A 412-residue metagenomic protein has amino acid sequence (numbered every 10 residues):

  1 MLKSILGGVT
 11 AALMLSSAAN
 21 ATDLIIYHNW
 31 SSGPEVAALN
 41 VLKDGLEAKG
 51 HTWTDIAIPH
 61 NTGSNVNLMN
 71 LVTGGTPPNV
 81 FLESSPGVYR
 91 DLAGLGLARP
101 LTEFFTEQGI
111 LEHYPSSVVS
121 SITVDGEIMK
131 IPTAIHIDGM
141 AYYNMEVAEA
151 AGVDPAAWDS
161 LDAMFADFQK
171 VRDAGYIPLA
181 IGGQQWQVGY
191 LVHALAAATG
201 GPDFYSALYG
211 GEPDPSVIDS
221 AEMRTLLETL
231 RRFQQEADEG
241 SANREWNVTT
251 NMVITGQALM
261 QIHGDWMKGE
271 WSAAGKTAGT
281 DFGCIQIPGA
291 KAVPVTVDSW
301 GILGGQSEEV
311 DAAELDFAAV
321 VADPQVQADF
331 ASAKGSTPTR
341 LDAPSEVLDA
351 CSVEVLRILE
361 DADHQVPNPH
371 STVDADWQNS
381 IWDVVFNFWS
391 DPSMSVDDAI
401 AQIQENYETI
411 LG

Functional and structural regions predicted by a protein language model:
G8, A19-R90, G94-L95, A242 (+3 more regions): Conserved N-terminal structural module of periplasmic/extracytoplasmic solute-binding proteins
T22, D44, A48-K49, E149 (+3 more regions): Extracytoplasmic/periplasmic substrate-recognition and gating elements
N29, A194-A197, E228-V310: Extracytoplasmic/periplasmic substrate-binding proteins
G45-A48, T73, E149, D363-G412: Conserved C-terminal helix/tail region of periplasmic/extracytoplasmic solute-binding proteins
S84-G139, L191, G279-D281, A350: Hinge/lid segment of periplasmic solute-binding proteins
I128-T133, F165-E212, A258: Extracytoplasmic/periplasmic solute-binding protein
A166-F168, G210-A242: Glycine-centered hinge/linker elements that transmit conformational signals in sensory and ligand-binding systems
F282-I285, A331-D383, N387: Long, aromatic- and glycine/proline-rich binding clefts that accommodate carbohydrate-like moieties
